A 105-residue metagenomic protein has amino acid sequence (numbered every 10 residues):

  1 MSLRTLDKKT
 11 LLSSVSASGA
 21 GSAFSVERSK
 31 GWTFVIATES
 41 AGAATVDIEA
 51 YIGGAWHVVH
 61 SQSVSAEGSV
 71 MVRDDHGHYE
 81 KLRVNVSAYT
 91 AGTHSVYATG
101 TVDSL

Functional and structural regions predicted by a protein language model:
T5-T10, G54-S61: Surface-exposed loop/edge segments in extracytoplasmic proteins
L11-R28, S40-T45, V64-V70, A88-T93: Surface-exposed ligand/attachment interfaces on beta-rich extracellular proteins
R28-K30, D103-L105: A generic hydrophobic-segment detector
S29-I36, H76-H94: Noncatalytic modules at the cell exterior or secretory-pathway interfaces, chiefly beta-strand-rich lectin/adhesion
A41-V58, Y97-T99: Short, surface-exposed beta-strand/strand-loop-strand elements in extracellular ectodomains
V64, D75-H76, L105: Extracellular, repeat-based ectodomains that mediate carbohydrate processing or recognition
T90-S104: Edge beta-strands of jelly-roll/beta-sandwich modules across compartments, strongly enriched in secreted/luminal
